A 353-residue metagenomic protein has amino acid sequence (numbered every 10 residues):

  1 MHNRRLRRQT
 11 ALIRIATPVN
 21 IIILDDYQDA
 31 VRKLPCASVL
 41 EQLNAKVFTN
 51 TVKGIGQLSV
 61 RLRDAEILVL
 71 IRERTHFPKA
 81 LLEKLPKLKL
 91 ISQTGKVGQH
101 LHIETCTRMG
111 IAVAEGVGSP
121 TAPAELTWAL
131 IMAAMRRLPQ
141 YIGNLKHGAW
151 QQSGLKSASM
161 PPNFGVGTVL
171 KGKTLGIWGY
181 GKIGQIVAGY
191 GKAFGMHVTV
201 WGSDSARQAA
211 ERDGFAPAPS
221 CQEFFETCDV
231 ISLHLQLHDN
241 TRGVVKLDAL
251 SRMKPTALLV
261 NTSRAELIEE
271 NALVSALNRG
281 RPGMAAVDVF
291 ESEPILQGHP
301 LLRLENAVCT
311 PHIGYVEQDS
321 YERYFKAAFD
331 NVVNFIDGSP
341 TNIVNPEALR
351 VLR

Functional and structural regions predicted by a protein language model:
I13-S119, E226, K246: An N-terminal-biased, well-structured beta-alpha scaffold segment characteristic of Rossmann-like dinucleotide-binding
I23, Y321-R353: NAD(P)-dependent dehydrogenase/reductase Rossmann-like domain
L43, I111, F215-A216, G283 (+1 more regions): Short, conserved active-site loop motifs that form the nucleotide-linked donor/cofactor pocket
R63, I67, E73-L81, S203-P300: Rossmann-like adenosine-cofactor binding region
M109, G116-T174, I186-G189, S339 (+1 more regions): Phosphate-binding beta-alpha-beta segment of Rossmann-like dinucleotide-binding domains, i.e., the NAD(P)
Y180-G181: Glycine-rich Rossmann-fold phosphate-binding loop(s) that bind the pyrophosphate of adenine dinucleotide cofactors
A193-H197: Conserved S-adenosyl-L-methionine
L304-R323: Adenosine-phosphate binding glycine-rich loop
